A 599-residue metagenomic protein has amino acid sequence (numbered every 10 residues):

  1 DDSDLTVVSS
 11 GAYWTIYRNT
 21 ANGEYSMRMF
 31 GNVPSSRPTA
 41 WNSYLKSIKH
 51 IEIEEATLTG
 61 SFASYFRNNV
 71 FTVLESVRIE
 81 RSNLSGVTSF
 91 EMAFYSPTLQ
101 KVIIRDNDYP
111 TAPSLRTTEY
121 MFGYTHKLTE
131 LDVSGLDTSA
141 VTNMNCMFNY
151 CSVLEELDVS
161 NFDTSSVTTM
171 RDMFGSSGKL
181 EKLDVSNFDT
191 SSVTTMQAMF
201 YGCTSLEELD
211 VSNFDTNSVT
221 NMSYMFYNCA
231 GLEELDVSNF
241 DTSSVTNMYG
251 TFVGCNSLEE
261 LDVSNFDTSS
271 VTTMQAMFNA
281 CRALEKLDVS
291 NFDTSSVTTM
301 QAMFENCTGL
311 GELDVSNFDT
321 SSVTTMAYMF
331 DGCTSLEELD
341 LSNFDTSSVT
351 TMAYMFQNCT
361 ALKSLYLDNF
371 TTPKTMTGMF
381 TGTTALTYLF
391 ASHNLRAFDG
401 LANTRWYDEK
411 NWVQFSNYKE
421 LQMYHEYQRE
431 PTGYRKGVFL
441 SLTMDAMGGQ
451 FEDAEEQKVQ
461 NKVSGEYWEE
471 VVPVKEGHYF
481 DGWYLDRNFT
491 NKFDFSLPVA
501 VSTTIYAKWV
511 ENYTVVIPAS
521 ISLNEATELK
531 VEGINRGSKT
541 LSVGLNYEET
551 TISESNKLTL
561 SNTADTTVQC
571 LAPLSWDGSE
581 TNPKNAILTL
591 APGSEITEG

Functional and structural regions predicted by a protein language model:
D1-Y13, Y388-L442, G482-Y484, W509-V510: Extracellular/surface-exposed low-complexity segments
W14, M29, I51, L339 (+7 more regions): Extracellular/surface recognition and adhesion modules
E24-N32, K46-L58, F71-T88, P97-R116 (+12 more regions): Structural signature of tandem-repeat unit edges
N68, T404-F415, E466-F495, C570-S579: Surface-exposed interfaces of beta-sheet-rich extracellular modules
N68-N69, T381, M447, E469-G477 (+1 more regions): Acidic, Ser/Thr
S416-Y434, D486-Y506, T559-S561, I587-A591: Serine/threonine-rich, repeat-prone extracellular segments and beta-strand-based repeat modules of secreted/surface
V438-I517: Secondary-structure capping and domain/repeat boundary segments
E525-R536, L558: Short beta-strand elements of extracellular/lumenal beta-sandwich folds
